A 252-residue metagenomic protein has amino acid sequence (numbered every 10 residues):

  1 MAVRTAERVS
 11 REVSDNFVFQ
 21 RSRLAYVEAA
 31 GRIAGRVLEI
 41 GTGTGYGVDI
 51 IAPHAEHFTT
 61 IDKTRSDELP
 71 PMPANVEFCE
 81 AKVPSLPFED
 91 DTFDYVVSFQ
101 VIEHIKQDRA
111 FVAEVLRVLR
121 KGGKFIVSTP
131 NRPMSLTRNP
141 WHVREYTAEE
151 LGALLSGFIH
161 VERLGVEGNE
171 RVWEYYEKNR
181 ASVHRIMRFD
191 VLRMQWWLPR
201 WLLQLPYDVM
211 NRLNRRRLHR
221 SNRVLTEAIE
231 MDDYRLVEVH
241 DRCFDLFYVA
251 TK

Functional and structural regions predicted by a protein language model:
M1-E89, Y95-F99, R109-V112, A148 (+4 more regions): Conserved N-terminal segment of class I S-adenosyl-L-methionine
Q100-H104: A short His-aromatic
R109-K121: A short glycine-rich, Lys/Arg-flanked "PGG" loop and its adjoining helix->strand segment in the class I
G123-T129: Conserved beta-strand signature within the Rossmann-like core of class I S-adenosyl-L-methionine
S135-A153: Acceptor-substrate binding/catalytic loop of class I
I159-R171: Conserved S-adenosyl-L-methionine
N179, V183-N214: A conserved mid-domain beta-alpha-beta active-site/ligand-binding segment of alpha/beta enzyme cores
